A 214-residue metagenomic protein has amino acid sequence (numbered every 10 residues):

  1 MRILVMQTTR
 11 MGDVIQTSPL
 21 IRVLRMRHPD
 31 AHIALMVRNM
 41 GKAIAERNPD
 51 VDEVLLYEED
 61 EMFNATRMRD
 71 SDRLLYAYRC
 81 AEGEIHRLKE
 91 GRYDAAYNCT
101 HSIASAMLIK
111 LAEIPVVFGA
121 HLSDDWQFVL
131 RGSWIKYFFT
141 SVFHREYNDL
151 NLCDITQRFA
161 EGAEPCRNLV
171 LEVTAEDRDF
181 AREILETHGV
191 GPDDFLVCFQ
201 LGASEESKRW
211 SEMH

Functional and structural regions predicted by a protein language model:
M1-H214: Catalytic machinery of carbohydrate-active enzymes, primarily nucleotide-sugar-dependent glycosyltransferases
